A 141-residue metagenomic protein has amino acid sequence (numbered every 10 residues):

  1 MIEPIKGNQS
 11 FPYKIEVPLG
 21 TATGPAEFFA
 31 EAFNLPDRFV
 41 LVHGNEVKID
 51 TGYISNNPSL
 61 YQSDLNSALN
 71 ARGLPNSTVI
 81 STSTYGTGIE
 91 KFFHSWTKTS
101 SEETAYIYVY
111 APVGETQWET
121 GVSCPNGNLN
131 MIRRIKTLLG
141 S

Functional and structural regions predicted by a protein language model:
M1-T21: Short, compositionally biased leader-like segments
L19-E27, S101-T104: Extended extracellular/luminal ectodomain segments enriched in beta-structured repeat modules
G24, L35-F39, W118: Short beta-strand/loop motifs in extracellular/secreted proteins, especially within beta-sandwich accessory domains
A30-F33, A111: Non-cytosolic beta-sheet module surface loops
L35-T51: Short, surface-exposed beta-strand/strand-loop-strand elements in extracellular ectodomains
S55-F93: Surface-exposed intrinsically disordered loops and tails
I107-T116: Short beta-strand-plus-loop segments that form exposed binding edges in beta-rich domains
E115-G140: Exposed low-complexity, polar/acidic, P/S/T/G-rich flexible segments that act as propeptides, protease-susceptible
